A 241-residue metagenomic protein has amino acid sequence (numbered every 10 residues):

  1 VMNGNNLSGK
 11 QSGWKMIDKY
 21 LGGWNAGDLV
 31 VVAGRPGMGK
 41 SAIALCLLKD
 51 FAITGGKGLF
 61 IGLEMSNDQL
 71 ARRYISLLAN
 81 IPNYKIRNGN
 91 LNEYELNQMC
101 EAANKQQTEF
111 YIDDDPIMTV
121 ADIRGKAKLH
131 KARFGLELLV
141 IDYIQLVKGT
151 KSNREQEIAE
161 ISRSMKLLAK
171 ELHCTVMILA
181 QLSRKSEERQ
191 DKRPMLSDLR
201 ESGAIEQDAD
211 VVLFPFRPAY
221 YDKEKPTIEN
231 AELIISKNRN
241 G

Functional and structural regions predicted by a protein language model:
V1-K19: N-terminal pre-Walker A segment at the start of P-loop NTPase domains
N6, N83-N92, F110-I117, K148-A159 (+1 more regions): Flexible beta-alpha connector loops of hexameric P-loop NTPases
K19, C46, D50-G135, G149: Cytosolic-facing regulatory segments adjacent to core modules
N25-V30, G56: Pre-Walker A (Motif I) flank of P-loop NTPase domains
G34: The Walker A (P-loop) glycine that initiates the GxxxxGKT/S ATP-binding motif of P-loop NTPases
G37: Walker A (P-loop) phosphate-binding loop of P-loop NTPases
K40: Conserved lysine of the Walker
L91, Q156-G241: Phosphate-binding/switch region of NTP-binding enzymes
